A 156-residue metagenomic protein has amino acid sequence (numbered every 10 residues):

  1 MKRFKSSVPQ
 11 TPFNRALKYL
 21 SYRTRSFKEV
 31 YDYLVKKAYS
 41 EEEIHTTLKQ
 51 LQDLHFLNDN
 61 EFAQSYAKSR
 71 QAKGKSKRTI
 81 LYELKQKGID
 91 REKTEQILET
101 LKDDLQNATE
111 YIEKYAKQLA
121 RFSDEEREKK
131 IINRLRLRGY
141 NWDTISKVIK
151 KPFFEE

Functional and structural regions predicted by a protein language model:
M1-E156: An alpha-helical, amphipathic repeat domain used for nucleic-acid recognition, typified by the mTERF helical solenoid
